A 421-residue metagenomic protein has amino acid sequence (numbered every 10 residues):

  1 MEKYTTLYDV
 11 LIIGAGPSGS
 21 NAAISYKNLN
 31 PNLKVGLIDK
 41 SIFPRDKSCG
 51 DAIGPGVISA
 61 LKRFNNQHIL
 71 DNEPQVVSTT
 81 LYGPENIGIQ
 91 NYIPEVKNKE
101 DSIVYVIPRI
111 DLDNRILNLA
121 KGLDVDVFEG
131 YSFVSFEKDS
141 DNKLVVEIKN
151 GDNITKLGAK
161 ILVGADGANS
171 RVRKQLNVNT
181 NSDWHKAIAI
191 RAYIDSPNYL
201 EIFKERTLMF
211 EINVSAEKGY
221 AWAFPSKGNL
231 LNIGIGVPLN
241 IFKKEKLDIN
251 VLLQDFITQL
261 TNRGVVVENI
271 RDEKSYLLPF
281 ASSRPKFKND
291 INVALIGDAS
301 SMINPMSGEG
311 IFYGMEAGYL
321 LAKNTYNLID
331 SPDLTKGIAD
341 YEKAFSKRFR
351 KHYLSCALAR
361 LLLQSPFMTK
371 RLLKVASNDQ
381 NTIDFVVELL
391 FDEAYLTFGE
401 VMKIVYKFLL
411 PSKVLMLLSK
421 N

Functional and structural regions predicted by a protein language model:
E2-S18, G36: Beta1/beta-strand and adjacent pyrophosphate-binding region of the FAD-binding site in flavoprotein oxidoreductases
L11, S25-C49: Glycine-rich FAD pyrophosphate-binding loop
P31, I58, K62-N114: A conserved beta-strand/loop capping segment in the N-terminal third of enzymes that catalyze redox or closely related
S41-F64: Conserved N-terminal glycine-rich FAD pyrophosphate-binding loop of Rossmann-like flavoproteins
A52, V96-N118, A192, N240-D248: Short beta-strand to alpha-helix junction loop
L119-R263: Predominantly flavin-linked oxidoreductase catalytic cores and closely associated redox partners
I241-N324, L328-D330: FAD/FMN-dependent oxidoreductases across multiple families
K323-N421: C-terminal helical "tail/cap" subdomain of flavin- and related membrane-associated enzymes
